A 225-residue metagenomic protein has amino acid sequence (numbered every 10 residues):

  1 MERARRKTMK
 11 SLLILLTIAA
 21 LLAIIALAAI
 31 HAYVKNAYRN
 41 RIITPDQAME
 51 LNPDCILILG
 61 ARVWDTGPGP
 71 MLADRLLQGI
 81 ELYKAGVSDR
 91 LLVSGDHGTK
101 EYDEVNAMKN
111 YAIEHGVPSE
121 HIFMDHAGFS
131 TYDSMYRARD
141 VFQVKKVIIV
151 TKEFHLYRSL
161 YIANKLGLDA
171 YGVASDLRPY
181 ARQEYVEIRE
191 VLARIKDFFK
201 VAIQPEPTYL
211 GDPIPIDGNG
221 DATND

Functional and structural regions predicted by a protein language model:
R3-D46: N-terminal type II signal-anchor transmembrane helix that functions as the membrane-insertion/stop-transfer segment
K7-M9, G79, I162, A193 (+1 more regions): General helical structural elements
A23-Y33, L57, K196-I203: Residue-level signal for alpha-helical transmembrane segments in multi-pass membrane proteins
A29-I188: A structural signal for short, hydrophobic/glycine-enriched beta-strand patches
T99-E104, Y171, A193-K200, D217-A222: A general structural signal for short secondary-structure boundary/capping elements
E187-Y209: A transmembrane-helix-recognition feature enriched in membrane-embedded lipid enzymes and envelope glyco-/phospholipid
P205-D225: Short linear elements at protein peripheries
